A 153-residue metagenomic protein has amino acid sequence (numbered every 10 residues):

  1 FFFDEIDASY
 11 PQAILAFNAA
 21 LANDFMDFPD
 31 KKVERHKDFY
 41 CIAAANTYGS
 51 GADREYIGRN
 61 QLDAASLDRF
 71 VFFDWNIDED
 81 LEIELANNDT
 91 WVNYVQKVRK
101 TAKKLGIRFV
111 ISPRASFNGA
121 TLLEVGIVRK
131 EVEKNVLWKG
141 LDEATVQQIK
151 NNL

Functional and structural regions predicted by a protein language model:
F1-L153: C-terminal regulatory/interaction module of P-loop NTP-utilizing enzymes
